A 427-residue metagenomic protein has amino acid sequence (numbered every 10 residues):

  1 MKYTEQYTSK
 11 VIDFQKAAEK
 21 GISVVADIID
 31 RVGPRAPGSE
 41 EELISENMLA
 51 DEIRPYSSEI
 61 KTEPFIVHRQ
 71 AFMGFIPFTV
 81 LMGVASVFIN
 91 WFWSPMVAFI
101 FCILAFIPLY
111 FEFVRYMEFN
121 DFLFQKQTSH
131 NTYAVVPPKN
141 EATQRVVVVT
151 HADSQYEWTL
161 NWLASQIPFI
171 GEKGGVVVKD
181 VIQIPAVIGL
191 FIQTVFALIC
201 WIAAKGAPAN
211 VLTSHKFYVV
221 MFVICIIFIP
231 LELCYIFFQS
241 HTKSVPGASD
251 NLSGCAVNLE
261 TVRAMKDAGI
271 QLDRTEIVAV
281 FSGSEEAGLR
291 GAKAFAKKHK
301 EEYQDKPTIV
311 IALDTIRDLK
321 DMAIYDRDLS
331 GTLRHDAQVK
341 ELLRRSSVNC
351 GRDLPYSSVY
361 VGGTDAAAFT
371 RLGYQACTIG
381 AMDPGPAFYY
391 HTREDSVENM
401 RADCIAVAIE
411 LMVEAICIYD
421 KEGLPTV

Functional and structural regions predicted by a protein language model:
K2-E41, Y56, Q239-S244, D318-K320 (+2 more regions): N-terminal capping segment at the start of a domain
D13-A18, L43, N47, T132 (+1 more regions): A composition-biased, non-transmembrane "mature-region" signal
D30, L259-D267, R345, E414-I418: Short glycine/serine- and small hydrophobic-enriched flexible loop segments
P34, D318-V427: Active-site-adjacent substrate-binding region of metalloamidase/peptidase-like peptide-processing proteins
P34-P137, T159-F222: A non-catalytic alpha/beta surface segment that caps or lines the substrate-entry region of metallo-dependent hydrolase
A98-Y133, E141, S154-T159, I170 (+4 more regions): Acidic/histidine-rich catalytic neighborhood of metal-dependent amide-processing enzymes
P138-V146: Proline/glycine-enriched tight loop/beta-turn segments at coil->beta junctions that connect or precede beta-strands
V146-V148, V280, I309-I311, S346 (+1 more regions): Hydrophobic/aromatic beta-strand patches that form the interior of the parallel beta-sheet core in alpha/beta enzyme
